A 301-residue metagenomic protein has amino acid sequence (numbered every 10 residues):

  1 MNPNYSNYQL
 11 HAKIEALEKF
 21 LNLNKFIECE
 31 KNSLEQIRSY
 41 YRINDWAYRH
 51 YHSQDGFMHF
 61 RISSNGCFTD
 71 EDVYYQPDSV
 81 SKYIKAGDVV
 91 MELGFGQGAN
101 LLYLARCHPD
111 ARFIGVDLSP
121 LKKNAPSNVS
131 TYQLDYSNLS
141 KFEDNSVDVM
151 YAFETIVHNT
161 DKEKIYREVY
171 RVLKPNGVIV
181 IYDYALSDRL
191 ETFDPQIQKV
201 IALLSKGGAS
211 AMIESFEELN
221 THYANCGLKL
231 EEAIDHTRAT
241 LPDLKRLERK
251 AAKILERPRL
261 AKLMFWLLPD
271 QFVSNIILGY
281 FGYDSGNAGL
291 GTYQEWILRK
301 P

Functional and structural regions predicted by a protein language model:
M1-A47: N-terminal auxiliary segments of SAM/dcSAM-dependent transferases
C67-A86: Conserved alpha-helix/loop element of class I SAM-dependent methyltransferases that forms part of the SAM/SAH-binding
G87-G96: Conserved class I S-adenosyl-L-methionine
Q97-N138: Class I SAM-dependent methyltransferase SAM/SAH-binding core
N138-V149: A short acidic, Gly/Pro-enriched loop at the edge of an enzyme's catalytic core that lines a small-molecule cofactor
E163-V178: A short glycine-rich, Lys/Arg-flanked "PGG" loop and its adjoining helix->strand segment in the class I
A185-S210: Short, glycine-/aromatic-enriched active-site segment of Class I SAM-dependent methyltransferases
A211-G227: Short alpha-helix
